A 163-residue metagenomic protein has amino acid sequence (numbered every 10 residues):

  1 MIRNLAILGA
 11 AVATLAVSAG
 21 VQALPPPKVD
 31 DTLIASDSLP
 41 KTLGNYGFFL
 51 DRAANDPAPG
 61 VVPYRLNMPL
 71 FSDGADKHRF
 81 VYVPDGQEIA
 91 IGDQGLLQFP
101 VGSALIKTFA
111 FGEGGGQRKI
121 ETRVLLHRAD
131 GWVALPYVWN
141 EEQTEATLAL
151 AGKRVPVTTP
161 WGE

Functional and structural regions predicted by a protein language model:
M1-N4: Positively charged n-region of N-terminal signal peptides that target proteins for export
I7-A16: Bacterial N-terminal signal peptides
A23-V81: N-terminal pre-domain segments of enzymes
L24-V29, I34, L96, G114-E163: Sequence context surrounding c-type heme c attachment/ligation sites in exported
H78-A90: Short, structured beta-strand/loop micro-motifs enriched in basic residues and often containing a Trp
F99-G102: Short, well-ordered loop/turn sites that connect or cap secondary structure elements
